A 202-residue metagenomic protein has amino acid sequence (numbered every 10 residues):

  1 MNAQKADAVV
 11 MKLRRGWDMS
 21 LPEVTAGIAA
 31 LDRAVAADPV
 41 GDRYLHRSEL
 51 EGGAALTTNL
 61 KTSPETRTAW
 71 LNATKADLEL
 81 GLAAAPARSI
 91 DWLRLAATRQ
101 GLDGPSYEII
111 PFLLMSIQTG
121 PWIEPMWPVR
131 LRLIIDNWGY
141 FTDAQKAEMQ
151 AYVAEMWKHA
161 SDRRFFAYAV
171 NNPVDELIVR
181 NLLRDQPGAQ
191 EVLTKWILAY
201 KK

Functional and structural regions predicted by a protein language model:
M1-R15, A36-K61, A85-T98, E124-D136 (+2 more regions): Amphipathic alpha-helical repeat scaffolds of TPR domains
R14-L21, T25: A eukaryote-biased feature capturing mid-to-C-terminal, repeat/solenoid-rich segments of large proteins, strongly
V24-R33, T66-L80, Y107-I117, D143-A160 (+1 more regions): Alpha-helical repeat scaffolds
T62-I134, F141: Non-cytosolic head/periplasmic domains of membrane-anchored proteins
N137, F141-K202: Terminal, low-structured helical/coil segments at or just beyond the last alpha-helical repeat
